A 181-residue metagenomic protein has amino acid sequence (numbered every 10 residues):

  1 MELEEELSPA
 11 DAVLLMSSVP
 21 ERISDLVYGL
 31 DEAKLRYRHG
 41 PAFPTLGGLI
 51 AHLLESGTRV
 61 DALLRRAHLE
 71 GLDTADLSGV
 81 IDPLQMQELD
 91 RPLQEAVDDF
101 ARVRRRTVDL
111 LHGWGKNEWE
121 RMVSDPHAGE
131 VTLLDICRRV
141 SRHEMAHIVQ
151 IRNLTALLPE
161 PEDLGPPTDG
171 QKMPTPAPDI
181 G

Functional and structural regions predicted by a protein language model:
M1-E2, V13-L14, L35-V80, M122-G181: Short, contiguous alpha-helical
E2-P9, Q85-L93, P126-L133: A short, mixed-charge helix-start or loop-turn motif at secondary-structure junctions
A10-S17, I50, L54, Q94-A101 (+2 more regions): Short amphipathic alpha-helical segments with heptad-repeat character
D11, M16-I23, V27-K34, P41: Long, hydrophobic N-terminal alpha-helical segment
A12-L15, P20, M86-L93, R105 (+1 more regions): Small-residue-biased structural context
P20-D31, G57-D61, A101-G115, M145-T155: Structural signal for well-ordered, non-membrane alpha-helices
D82-R121, D135-V140, Q150: Acidic/histidine-rich alpha-helical segments that form the ligand environment of transition-metal centers
